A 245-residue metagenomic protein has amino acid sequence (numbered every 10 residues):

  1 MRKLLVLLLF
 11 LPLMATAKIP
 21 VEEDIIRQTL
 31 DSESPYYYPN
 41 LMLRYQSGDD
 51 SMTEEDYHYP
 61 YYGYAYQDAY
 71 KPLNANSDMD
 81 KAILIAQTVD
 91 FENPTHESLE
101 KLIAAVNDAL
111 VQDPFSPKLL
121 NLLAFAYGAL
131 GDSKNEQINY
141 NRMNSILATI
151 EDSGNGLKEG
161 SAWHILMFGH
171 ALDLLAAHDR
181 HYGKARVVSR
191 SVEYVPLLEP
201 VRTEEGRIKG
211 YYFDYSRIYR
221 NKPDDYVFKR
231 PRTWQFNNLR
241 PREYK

Functional and structural regions predicted by a protein language model:
K3-L13: Sec-dependent N-terminal signal peptides
K18-L99, S161-K245: N-terminal alpha-helical interaction modules that lie
D108-A109, M143: Canonical positions in the second alpha-helix
P117-K118, S145-E159: Boundary/linker segments of alpha-helical solenoid repeat arrays
K118-L119, A126: The tetratricopeptide repeat
G128-E151: TPR/TPR-like (Sel1-like) alpha-helical repeat modules
